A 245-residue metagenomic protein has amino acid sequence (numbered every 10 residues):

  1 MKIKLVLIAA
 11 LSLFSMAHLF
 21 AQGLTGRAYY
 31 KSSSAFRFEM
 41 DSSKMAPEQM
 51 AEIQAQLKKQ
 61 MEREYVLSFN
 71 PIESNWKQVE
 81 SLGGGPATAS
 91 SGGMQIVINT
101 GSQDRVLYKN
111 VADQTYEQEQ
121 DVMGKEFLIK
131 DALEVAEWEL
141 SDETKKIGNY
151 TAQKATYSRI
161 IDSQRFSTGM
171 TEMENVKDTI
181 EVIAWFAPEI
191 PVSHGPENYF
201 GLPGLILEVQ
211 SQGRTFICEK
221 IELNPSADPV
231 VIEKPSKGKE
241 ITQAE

Functional and structural regions predicted by a protein language model:
M1-Y30: Bacterial Sec-dependent N-terminal signal peptides
G23-E245: Extended soluble regions of mature proteins
